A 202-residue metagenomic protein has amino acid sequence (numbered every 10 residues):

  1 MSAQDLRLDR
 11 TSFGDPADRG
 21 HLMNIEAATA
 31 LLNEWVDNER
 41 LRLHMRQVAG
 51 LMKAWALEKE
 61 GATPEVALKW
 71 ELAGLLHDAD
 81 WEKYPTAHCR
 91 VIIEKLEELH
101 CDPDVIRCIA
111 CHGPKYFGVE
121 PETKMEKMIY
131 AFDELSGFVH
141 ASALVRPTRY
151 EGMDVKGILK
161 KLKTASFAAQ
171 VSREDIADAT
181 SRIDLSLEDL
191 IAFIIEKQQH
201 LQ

Functional and structural regions predicted by a protein language model:
D5, D9, D15-D18: Intrinsic-disorder-associated, low-complexity terminal segments enriched in Asp/Asn/His/Tyr and depleted of Lys/Arg
D18, D37-R42, V48-A62, L76 (+1 more regions): Divalent metal-dependent phosphate-bond-processing catalytic cores, especially two-metal-ion Mg2+/Mn2+ enzymes that act
H21: Structured alpha/beta or helical-core interaction and ligand-binding surfaces enriched in interleaved
I25-H44, A73-E82, Y116, A177: Active-site flanking loop/helix segments enriched in acidic
E65-A165: Divalent metal-dependent catalytic cores for phosphoryl transfer on phosphate-bearing substrates
